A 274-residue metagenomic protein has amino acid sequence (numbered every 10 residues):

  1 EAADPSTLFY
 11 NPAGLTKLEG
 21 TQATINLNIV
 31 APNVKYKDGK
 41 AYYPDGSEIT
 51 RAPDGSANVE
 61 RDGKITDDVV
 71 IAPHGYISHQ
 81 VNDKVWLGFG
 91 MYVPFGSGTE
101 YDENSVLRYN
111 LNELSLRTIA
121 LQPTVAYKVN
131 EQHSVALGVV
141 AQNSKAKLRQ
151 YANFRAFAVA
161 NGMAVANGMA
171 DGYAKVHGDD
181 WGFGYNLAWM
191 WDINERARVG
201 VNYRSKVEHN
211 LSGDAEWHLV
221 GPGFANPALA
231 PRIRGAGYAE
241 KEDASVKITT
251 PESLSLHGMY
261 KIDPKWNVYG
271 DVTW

Functional and structural regions predicted by a protein language model:
A3, G20, Y43-R61, V69-W274: Outer-membrane beta-barrel porins/channels
D4-S6, P12: Acidic, small-polar-rich N-terminal luminal/periplasmic segments of exported/outer-membrane proteins
T16-K35: Transmembrane beta-strand segments of Gram-negative outer membrane beta-barrel proteins
